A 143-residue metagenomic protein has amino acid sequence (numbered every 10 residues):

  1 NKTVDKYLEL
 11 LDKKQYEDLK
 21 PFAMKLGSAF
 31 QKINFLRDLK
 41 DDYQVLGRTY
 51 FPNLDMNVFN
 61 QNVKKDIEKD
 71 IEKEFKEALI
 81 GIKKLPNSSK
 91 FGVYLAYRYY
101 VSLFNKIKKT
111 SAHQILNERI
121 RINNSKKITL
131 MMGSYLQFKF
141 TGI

Functional and structural regions predicted by a protein language model:
N1-F30, L36-I143: Catalytic cores of Mg2+-dependent Asp-rich isoprenoid enzymes
